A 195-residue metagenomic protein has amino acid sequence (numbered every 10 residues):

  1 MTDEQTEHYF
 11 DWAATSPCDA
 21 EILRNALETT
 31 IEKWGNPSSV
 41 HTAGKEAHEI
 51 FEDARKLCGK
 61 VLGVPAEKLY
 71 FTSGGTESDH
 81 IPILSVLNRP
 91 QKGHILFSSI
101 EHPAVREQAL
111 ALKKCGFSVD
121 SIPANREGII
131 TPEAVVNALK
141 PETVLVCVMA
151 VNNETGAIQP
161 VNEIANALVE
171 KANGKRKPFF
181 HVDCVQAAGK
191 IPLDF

Functional and structural regions predicted by a protein language model:
M1-F195: Pyridoxal 5′-phosphate
